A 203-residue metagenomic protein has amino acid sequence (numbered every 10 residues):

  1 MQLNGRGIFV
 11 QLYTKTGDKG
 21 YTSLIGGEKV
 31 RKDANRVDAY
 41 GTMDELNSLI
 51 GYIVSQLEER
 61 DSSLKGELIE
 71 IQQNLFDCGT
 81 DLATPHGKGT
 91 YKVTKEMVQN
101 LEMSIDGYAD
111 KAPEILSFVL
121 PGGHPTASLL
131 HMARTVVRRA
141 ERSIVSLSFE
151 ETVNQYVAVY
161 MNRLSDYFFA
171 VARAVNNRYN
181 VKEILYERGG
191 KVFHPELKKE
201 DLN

Functional and structural regions predicted by a protein language model:
Q2-N203: Phosphate/pyrophosphate-binding loop motifs in nucleotide- or prenyl diphosphate-using proteins
